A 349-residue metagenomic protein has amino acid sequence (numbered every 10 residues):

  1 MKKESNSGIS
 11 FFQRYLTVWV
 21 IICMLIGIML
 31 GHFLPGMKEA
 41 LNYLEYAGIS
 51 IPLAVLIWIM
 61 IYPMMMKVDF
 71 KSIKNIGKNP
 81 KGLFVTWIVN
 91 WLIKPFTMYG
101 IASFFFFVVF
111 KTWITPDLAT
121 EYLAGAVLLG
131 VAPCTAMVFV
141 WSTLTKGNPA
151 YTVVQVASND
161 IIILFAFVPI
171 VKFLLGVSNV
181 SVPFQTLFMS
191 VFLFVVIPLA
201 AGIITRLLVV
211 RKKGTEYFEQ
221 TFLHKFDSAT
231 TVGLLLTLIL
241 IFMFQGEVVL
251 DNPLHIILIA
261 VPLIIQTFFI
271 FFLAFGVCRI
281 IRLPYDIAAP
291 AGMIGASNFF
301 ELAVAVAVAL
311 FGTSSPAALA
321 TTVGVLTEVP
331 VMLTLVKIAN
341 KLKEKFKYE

Functional and structural regions predicted by a protein language model:
M1-M66, K71-A296, F300-E349: Alpha-helical transmembrane segments of multi-pass small-molecule/ion transporters
